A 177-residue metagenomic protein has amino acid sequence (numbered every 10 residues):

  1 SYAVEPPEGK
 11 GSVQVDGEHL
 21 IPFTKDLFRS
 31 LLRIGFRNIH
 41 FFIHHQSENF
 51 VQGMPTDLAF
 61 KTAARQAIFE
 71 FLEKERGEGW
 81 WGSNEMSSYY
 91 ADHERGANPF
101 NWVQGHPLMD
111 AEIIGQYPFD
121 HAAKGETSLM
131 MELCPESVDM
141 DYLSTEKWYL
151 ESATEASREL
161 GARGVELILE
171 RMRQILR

Functional and structural regions predicted by a protein language model:
S1-R177: Extended, histidine- and acidic-residue-enriched regions that form the cofactor-binding/catalytic faces
